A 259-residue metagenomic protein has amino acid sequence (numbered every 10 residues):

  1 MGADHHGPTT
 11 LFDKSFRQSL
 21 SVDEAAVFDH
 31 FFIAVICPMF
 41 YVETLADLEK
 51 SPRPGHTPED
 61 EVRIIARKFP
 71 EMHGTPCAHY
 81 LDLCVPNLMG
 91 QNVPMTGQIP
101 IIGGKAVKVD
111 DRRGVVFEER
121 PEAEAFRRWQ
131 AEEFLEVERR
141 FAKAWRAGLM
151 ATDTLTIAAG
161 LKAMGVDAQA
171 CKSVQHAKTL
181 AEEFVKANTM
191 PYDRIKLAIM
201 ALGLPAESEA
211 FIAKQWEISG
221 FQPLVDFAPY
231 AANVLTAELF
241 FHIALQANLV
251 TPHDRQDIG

Functional and structural regions predicted by a protein language model:
G2-I258: Active-site-proximal, substrate-binding regions of enzyme catalytic domains and RNA-binding/basic surfaces
